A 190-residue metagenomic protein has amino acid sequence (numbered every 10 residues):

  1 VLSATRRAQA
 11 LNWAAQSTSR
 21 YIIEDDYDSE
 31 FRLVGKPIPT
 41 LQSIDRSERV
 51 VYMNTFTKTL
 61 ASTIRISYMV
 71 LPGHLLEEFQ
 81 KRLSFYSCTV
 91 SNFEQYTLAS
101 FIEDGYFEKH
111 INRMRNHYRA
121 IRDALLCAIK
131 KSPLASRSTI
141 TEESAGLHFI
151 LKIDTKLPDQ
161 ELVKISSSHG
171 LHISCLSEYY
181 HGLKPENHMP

Functional and structural regions predicted by a protein language model:
V1-P190: PLP-dependent class I/II
